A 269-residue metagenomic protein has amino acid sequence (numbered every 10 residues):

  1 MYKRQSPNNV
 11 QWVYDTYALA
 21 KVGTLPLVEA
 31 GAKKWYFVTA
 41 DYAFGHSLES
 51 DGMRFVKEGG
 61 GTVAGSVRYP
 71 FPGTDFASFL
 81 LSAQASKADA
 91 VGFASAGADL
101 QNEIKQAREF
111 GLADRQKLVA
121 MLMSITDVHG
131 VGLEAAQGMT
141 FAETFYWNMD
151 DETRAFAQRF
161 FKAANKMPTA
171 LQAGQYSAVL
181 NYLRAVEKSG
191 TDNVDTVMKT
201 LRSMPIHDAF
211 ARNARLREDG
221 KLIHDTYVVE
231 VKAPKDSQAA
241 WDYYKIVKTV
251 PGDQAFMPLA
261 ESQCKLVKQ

Functional and structural regions predicted by a protein language model:
M1-Y2: Short, small-residue-biased leader/transition segments that mark boundaries at the very start of proteins
Q5-S6, I104-A178, E187-D192, D242-K268: Extracellular/periplasmic periplasmic-binding protein-like sensory domains
P7-F110, F145-A155: Extracellular/periplasmic Venus flytrap/periplasmic-binding protein
K21, Q101, Y176-L180, D195 (+1 more regions): A structural signal for well-ordered alpha-helical segments within the folded catalytic domains of diverse enzymes
G23, L27, A178-V186: Buried hydrophobic packing segments
F37-T39, M167-A173, V194-V197, N213-A214: Surface-exposed patches in mature extracellular/periplasmic domains of secreted proteins
A120-T126, L183-K188, D192-H224, V231-P234: Mature extracytoplasmic/periplasmic domains
P205, A209-Q269: Solvent-exposed, acidic/polar segments of extracytosolic/periplasmic ligand-binding ectodomains
